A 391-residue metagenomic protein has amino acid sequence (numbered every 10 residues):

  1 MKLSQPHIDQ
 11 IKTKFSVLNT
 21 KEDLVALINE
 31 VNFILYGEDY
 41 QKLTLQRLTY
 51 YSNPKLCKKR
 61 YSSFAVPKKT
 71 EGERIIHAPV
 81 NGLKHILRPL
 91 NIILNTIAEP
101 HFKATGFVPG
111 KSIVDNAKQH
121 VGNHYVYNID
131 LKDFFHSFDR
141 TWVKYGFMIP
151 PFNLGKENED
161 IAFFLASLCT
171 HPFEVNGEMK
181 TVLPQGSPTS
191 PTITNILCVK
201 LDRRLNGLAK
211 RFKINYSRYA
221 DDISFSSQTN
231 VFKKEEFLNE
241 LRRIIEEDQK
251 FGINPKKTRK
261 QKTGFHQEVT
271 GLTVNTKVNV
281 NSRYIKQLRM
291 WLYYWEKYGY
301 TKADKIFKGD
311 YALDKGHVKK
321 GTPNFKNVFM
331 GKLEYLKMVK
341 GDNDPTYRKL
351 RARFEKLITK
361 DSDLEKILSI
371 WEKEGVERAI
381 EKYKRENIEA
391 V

Functional and structural regions predicted by a protein language model:
M1-V66, I76-I129, F134-D160, S167-S187 (+3 more regions): Right-hand nucleic-acid polymerase module
N128-K132, G186, S190, A209-Q228: Catalytic palm active-site di-aspartate
